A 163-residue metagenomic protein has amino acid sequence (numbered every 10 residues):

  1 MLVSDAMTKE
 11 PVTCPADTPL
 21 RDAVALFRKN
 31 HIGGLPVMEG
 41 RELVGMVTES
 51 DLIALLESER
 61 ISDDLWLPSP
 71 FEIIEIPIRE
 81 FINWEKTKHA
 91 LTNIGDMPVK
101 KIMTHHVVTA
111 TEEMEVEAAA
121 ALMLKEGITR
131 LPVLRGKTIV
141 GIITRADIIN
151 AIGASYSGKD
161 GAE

Functional and structural regions predicted by a protein language model:
M1-E163: Tandem CBS (Cystathionine beta-synthase) repeat/Bateman regulatory domains
